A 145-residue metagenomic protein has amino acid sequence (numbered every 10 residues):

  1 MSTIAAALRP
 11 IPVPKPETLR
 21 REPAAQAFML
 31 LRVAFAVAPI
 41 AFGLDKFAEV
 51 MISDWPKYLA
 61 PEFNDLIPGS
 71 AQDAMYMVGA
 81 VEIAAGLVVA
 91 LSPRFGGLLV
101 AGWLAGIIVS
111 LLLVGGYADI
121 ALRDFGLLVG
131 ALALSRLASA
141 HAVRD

Functional and structural regions predicted by a protein language model:
S2-D145: Membrane-interface extramembranous regions
